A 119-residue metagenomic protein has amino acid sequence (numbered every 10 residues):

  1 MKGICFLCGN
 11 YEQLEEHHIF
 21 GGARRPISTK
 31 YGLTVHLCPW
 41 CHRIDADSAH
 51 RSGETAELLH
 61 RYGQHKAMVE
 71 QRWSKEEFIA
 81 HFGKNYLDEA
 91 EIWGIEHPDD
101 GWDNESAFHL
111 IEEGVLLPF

Functional and structural regions predicted by a protein language model:
M1, L110-F119: Short intrinsically disordered terminal tails
M1-E15, W40: Short cysteine-rich loop/turn motifs with clustered Cys
Y11, G22, H42-I44: Short, charged/polar surface micro-motifs in flexible loops or helix N-caps
E12-E16, D45-S48: Cys/His-rich zinc-coordinating "finger/knuckle" motifs
Q13-P26: Short recognition patches in nucleic-acid-associated and regulatory proteins
R25-V35, R43-H109: Polybasic, low-complexity binding patches
H36-L37, V115: Aromatic-residue detector
